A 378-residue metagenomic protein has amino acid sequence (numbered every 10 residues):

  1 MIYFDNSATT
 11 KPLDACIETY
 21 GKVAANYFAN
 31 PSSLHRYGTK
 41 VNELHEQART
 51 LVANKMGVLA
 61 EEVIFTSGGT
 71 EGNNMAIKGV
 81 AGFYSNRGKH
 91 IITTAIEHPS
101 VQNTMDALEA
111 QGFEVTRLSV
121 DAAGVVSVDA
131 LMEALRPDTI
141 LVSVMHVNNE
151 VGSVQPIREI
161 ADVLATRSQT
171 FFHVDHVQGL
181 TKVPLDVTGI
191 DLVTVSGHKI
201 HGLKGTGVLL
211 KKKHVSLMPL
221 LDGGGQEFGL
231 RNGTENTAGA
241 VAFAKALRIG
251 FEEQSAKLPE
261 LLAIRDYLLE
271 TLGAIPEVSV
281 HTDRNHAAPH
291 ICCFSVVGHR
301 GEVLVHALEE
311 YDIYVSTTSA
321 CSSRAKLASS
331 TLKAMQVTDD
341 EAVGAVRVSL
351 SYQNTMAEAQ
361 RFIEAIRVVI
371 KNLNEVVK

Functional and structural regions predicted by a protein language model:
M1-K378: Pyridoxal 5′-phosphate
